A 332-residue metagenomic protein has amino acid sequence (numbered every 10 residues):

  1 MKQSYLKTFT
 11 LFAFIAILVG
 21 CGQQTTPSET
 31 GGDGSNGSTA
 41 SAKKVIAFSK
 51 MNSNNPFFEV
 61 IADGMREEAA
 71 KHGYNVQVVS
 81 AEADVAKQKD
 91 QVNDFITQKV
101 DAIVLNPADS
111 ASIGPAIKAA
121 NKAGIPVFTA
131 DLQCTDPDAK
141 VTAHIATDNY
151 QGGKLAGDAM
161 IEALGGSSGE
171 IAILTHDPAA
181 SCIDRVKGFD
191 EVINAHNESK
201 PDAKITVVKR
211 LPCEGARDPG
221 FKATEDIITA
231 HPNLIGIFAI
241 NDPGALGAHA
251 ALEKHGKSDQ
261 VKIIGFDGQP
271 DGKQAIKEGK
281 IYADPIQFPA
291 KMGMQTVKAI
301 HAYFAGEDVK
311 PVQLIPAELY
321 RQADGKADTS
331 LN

Functional and structural regions predicted by a protein language model:
K2-Y5, C21-N332: A residue-level marker of the well-folded mature domains of exported/periplasmic proteins
S4-F12: Sec-dependent signal peptide recognition, specifically the positively charged N-region followed immediately by
